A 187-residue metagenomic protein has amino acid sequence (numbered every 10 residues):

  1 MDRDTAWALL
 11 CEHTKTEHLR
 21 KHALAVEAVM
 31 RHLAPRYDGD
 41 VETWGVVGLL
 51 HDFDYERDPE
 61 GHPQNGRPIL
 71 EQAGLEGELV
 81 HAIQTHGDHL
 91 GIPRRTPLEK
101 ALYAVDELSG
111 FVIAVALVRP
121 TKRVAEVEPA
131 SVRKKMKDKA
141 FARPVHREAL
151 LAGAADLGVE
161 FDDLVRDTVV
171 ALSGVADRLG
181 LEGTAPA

Functional and structural regions predicted by a protein language model:
M1, T5, K21-A25, G61 (+5 more regions): Conserved active-site and cofactor/substrate-binding residues in soluble primary-metabolism enzymes
M1-D58: Acidic/His-rich, divalent-metal-binding segments that scaffold phosphate/diphosphate chemistry
W7, C11, L24-E27, R31 (+6 more regions): Predominant activation on well-ordered alpha-helical scaffold segments within soluble catalytic domains
E12-T16, L98, G158: Active-site oxyanion-binding pockets that recognize sulfate/phosphate
L24, A28-L33, E42, E160-G174 (+1 more regions): Active-site hotspot residues in diverse enzymes, especially metal/ion-binding acidic/histidine motifs
Y37-A142, L151: Divalent metal-dependent catalytic cores for phosphoryl transfer on phosphate-bearing substrates
V124, A130-G183: C-terminal binding/interaction regions
